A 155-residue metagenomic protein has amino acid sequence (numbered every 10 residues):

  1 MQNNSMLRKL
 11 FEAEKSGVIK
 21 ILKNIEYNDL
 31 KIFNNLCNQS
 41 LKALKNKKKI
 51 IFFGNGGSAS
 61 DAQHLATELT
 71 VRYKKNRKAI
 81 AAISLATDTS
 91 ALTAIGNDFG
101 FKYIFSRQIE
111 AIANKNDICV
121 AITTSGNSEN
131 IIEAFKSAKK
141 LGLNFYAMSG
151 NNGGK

Functional and structural regions predicted by a protein language model:
M1-N28: Generic N-terminal amphipathic, Lys/Arg-enriched alpha-helix
E12, Q39-I112: Glycine-rich, small/polar surface segments that engage phosphate groups of diverse ligands
E26-N46: A short, well-structured juxtamembrane/interface segment
K47-K48, N116, G142: Glycine-centered short loops/turns at secondary-structure junctions
N55, T87, T124, G150-N151: Cofactor-binding loop segments of dinucleotide-utilizing enzymes, especially the Rossmann-like FAD- and NAD(P)+-binding
A59-Q63, N127-A134: Short glycine/serine/threonine-rich phosphate/pyrophosphate-binding segments that cradle anionic phosphate groups
T70, F135-K139: Surface-exposed amphipathic alpha-helices with a cationic face
A147-K155: Short, glycine/polar-rich helix-capping loops at beta-to-alpha or helix-loop-helix junctions that flank or form
